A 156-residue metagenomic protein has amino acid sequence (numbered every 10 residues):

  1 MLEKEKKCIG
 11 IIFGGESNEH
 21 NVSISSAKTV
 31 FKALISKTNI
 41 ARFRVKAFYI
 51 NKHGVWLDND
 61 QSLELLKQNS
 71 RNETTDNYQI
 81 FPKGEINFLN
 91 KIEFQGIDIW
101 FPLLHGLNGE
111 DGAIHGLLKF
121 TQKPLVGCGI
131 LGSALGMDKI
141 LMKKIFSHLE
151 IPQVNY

Functional and structural regions predicted by a protein language model:
M1-L131, L135-L141, I145-H148: ATP-binding N-terminal substructure of ATP-dependent carboxylate-amine bond-forming enzymes
H148-Y156: Rossmann-like NAD(P)H-binding beta-loop-alpha module
